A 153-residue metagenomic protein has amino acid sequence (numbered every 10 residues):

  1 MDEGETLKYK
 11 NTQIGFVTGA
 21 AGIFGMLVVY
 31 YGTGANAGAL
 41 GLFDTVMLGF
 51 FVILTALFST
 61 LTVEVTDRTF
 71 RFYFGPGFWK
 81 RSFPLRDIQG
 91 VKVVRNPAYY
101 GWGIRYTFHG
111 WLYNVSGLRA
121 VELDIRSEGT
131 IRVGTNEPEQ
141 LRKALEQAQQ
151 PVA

Functional and structural regions predicted by a protein language model:
M1-A37, L112-Y113, L118-A120, E128-T130 (+2 more regions): N-terminal membrane-targeting/pre-transmembrane regions
A37-M47: Hydrophobic alpha-helical transmembrane segments
T45-V46, I53, L123-D124: Short hydrophobic/aromatic segments of transmembrane alpha-helices and their interfaces
G49-G90: Conserved beta-hairpin
Y73-N136: Non-transmembrane, membrane-adjacent beta-strand/coil modules in membrane-associated proteins and peripheral
Q147-A153: Generic C-terminal helix-cap and adjacent flexible tail
